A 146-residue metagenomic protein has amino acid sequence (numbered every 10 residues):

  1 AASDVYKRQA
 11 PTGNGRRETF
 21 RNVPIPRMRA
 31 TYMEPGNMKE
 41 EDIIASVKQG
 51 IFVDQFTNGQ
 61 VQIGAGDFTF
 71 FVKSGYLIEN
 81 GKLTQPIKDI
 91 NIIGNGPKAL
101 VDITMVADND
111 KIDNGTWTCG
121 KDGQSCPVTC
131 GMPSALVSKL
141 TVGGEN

Functional and structural regions predicted by a protein language model:
A1-N146: N-terminal small-residue-enriched
